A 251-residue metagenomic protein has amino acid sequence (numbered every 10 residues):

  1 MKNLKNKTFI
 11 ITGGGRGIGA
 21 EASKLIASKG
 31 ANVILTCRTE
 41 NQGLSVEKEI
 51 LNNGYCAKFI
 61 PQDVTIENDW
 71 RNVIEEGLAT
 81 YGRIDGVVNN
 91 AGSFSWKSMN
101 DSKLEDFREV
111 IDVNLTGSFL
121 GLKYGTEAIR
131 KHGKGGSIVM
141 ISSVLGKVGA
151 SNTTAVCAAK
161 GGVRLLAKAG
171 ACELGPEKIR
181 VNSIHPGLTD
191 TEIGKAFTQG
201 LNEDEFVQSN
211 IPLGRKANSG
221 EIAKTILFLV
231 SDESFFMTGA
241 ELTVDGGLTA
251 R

Functional and structural regions predicted by a protein language model:
G15-G17, T39: Conserved glycine-rich cofactor-binding loop
V88, G175, R180, M237-G239: Short, small/polar-rich loop/turn modules that mediate ligand/substrate recognition or access, typified
S98-M99, D106-I111, V207: Substrate-binding pocket helix/loop in short-chain dehydrogenase/reductase
L122, A159, A167: Active-site helix of classical SDR
E127, C172-P176, F235: Alpha-helical segment proximal to the catalytic Tyr-Lys
S143: Residue(s) in the substrate-gating loop at a strand-loop-helix junction that position the organic substrate next
V148, L213, L227, T238-R251: Short C-terminal tail/terminal secondary-structure segment of NAD(P)H-dependent dehydrogenase/reductase domains
